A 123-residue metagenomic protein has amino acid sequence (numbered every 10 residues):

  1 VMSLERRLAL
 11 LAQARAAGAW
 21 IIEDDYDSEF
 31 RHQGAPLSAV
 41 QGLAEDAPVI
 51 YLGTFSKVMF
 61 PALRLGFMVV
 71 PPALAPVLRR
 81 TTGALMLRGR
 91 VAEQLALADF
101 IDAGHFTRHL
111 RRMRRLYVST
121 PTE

Functional and structural regions predicted by a protein language model:
V1-A17, D27-F60, P72-A73: Active-site pre-lysine segment of PLP-dependent enzymes
W20: Residue-level detector of anion-binding/catalytic polar loops
E45, G53-R114: Conserved core segment of the aminotransferase class I/II
L116-E123: Short, intrinsically disordered, charge-balanced linker/junction segments flanking boundaries in proteins
